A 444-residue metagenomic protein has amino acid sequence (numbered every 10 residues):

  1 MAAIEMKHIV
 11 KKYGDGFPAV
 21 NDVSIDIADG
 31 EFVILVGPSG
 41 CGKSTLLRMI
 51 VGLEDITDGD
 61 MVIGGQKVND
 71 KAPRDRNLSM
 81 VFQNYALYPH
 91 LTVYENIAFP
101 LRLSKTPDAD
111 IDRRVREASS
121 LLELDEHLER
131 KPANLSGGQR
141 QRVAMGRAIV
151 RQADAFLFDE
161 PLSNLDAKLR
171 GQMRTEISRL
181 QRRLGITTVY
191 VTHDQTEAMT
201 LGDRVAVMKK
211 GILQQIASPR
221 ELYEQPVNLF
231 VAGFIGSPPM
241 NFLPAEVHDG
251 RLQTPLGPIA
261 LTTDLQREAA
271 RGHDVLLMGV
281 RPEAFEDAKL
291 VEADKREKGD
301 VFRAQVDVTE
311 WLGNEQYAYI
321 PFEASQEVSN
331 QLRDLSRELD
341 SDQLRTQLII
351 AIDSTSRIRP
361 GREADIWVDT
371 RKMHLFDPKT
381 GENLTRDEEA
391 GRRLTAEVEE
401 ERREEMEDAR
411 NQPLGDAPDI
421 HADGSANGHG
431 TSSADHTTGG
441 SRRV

Functional and structural regions predicted by a protein language model:
E5, D26, V62, D365-W367: ABC ATPase nucleotide-binding domain
V36-P38: The feature captures the beta-strand-to-loop junction immediately N-terminal to the Walker
V51: Helix-to-loop junction immediately C-terminal to a conserved catalytic motif
E54-V62, A153: Conserved post-Walker A/P-loop segment of ABC ATPase nucleotide-binding domains
D60-V62, Q66-K67, I212: ATP-binding/catalytic-site motifs of ATP-hydrolyzing domains
K71-F234: ABC ATPase nucleotide-binding domains
R251-V444: Non-catalytic connector elements of ABC transporters
